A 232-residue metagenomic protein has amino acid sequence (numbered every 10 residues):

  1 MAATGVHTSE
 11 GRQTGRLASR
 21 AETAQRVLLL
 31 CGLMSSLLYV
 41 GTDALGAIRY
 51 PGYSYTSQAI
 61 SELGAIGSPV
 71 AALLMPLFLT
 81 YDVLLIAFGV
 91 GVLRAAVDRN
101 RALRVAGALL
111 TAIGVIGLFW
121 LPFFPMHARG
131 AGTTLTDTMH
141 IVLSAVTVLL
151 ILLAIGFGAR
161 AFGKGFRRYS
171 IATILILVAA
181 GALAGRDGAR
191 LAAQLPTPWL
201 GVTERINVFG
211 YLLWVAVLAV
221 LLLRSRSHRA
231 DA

Functional and structural regions predicted by a protein language model:
M1-A24: Short, Lys/Arg-rich, polar N-terminal cytosolic tail immediately upstream of the first transmembrane signal-anchor
A2-T8, R224-A232: Short, charged juxtamembrane terminal tails flanking transmembrane helices
L17-Y53, A59-L63, G67-S225: Hydrophobic, aromatic-enriched alpha-helical segments typical of multi-pass transmembrane helices
